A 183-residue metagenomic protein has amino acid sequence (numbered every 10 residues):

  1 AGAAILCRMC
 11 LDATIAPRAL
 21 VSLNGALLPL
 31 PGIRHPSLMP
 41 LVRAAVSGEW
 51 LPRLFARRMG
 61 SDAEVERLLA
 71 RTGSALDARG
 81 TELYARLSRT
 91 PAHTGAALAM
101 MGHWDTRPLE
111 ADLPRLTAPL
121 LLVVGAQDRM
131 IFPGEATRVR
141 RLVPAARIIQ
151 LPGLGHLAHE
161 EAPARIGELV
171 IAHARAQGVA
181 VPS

Functional and structural regions predicted by a protein language model:
A1-R8: Glycine-rich nucleophile elbow surrounding the catalytic serine of serine-hydrolase chemistry
R8-L11, I15-E49: Flexible "cap/lid" loop of the alpha/beta hydrolase fold
M9-C10, R140, V170: A conserved amphipathic alpha-helix that caps or lines the catalytic cleft of carbohydrate- and lipid-modifying enzymes
I15, T117-A118, P144-A145: Active-site acidic short loop of glycosyltransferases
P31-P36, R53-R115: Conserved alpha/beta-hydrolase catalytic His-Asp/Glu region
L116, L122-V124, D128: Short beta-strand/loop motif that positions the catalytic acidic residue of the alpha/beta-hydrolase fold
R129-E135: Conserved alpha/beta-hydrolase "acid-adjacent" motif
P144-S183: Catalytic active-site module of serine/aspartate enzymes centered on a nucleophile-bearing elbow/loop
